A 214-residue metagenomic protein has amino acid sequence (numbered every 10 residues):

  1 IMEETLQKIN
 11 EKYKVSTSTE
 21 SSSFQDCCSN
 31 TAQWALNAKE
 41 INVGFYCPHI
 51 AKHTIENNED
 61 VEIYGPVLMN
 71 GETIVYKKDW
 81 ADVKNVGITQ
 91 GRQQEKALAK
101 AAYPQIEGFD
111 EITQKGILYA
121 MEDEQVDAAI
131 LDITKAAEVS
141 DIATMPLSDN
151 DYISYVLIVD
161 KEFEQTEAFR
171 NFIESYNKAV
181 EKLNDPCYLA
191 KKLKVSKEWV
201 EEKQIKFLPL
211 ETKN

Functional and structural regions predicted by a protein language model:
I1-H53: Extracytoplasmic small-molecule ligand-binding "clamshell" domains of the periplasmic binding protein/Venus flytrap
I1-S22, N70-A137: Bilobed "Venus flytrap"/periplasmic-binding protein-like clamshell domains and structurally analogous long
E3-L6, Q33, P48-A51, K96 (+4 more regions): Extracytoplasmic/secreted envelope proteins and their assembly/folding machinery, especially bacterial periplasmic
F45-N57, Y119-D151: A ligand-binding cleft/hinge motif common to bilobed small-molecule-binding domains
D60-L68, S140-V156, K161: Short beta-strand->loop
E72-D82, Y152-F169: A bilobed periplasmic-binding-protein/Venus flytrap-type ligand-binding module shared by bacterial periplasmic
I158, A168-Y188, K192-V195: Bilobed periplasmic-binding protein/Venus flytrap-like ligand-binding cleft at the lobe interface of extracytoplasmic
N184-N214: An extracytoplasmic/periplasmic, membrane-proximal ligand-sensing/linker region
